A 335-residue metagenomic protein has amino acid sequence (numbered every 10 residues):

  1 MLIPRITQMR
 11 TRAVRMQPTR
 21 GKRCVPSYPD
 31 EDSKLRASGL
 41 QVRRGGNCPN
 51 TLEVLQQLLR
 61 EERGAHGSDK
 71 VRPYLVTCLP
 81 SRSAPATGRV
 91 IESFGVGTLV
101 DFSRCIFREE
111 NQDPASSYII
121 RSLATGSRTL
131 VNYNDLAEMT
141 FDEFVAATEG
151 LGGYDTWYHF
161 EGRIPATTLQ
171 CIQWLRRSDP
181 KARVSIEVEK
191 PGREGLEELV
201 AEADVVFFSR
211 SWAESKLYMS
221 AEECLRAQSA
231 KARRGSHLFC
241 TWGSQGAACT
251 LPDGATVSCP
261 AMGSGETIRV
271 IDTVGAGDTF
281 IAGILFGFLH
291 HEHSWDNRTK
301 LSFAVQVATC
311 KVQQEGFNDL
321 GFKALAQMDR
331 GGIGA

Functional and structural regions predicted by a protein language model:
M1-T19, G64-V71, C78, E92-S264 (+2 more regions): Ribokinase/PfkB-type carbohydrate-kinase core domain
M1-Y74, A86, L130, D155 (+1 more regions): Glycine-rich phosphate/adenosyl-contacting loop at the front of the ribokinase-like
S38, F160, I186-E187, V270 (+2 more regions): Thr-Gly-centered strand-to-loop micro-motif
G46-N50, A86, D113, T279 (+1 more regions): Conserved active-site and cofactor/substrate-binding residues in soluble primary-metabolism enzymes
N50-L55, V270-N297: Short, small-residue alpha-helix embedded
C78-A84: Acidic, glycine-rich active-site loops and adjacent beta-strand->loop/helix elements that engage anionic groups
K311-V312: Conserved short C-terminal alpha-helix that flanks the catalytic cleft of nucleotide-sugar-dependent
